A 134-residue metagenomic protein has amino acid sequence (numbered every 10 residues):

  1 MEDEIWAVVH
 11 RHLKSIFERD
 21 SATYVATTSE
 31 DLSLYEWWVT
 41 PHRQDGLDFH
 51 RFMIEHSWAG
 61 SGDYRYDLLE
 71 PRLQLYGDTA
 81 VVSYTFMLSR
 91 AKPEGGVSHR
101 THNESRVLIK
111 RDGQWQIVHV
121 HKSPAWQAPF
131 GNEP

Functional and structural regions predicted by a protein language model:
E2-D3, S21-L75: A solvent-exposed, acidic/Ser-Thr-rich amphipathic alpha-helical stretch
H12, H50-I54, L68-L73, F86-L88 (+1 more regions): Hydrophobic/aromatic beta-strand elements that line small-molecule binding cavities or substrate pockets in beta-rich
H12, Y24-V25, L32, F49-H50 (+3 more regions): Hydrophobic pocket/interface hotspot
T28, F86-L88, H121-P124: Short beta-strand segments enriched in hydrophobic/aromatic residues within well-folded beta-rich domains
E70, G77-T79, D112: Residue-level signal for tight coil/turn positions that link beta-strands
S89-S98: Short, cysteine-centered beta-strand-loop-beta hairpins and adjacent loop/turn segments enriched in charged/polar
T101-G131: Short beta-strand edge/turn micro-motifs at domain boundaries
